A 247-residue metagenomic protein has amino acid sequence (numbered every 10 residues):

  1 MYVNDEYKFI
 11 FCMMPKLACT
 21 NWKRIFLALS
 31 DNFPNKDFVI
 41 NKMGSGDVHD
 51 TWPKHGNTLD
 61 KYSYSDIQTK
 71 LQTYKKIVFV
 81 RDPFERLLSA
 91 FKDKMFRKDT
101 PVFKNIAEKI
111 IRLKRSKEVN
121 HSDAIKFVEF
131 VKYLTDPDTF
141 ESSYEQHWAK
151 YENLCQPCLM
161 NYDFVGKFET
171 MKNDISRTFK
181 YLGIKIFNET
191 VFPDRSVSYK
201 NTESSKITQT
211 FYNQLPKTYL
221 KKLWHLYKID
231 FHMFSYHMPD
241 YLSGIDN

Functional and structural regions predicted by a protein language model:
M1-N247: Membrane-interface amphipathic segments in extracytoplasmic regions
